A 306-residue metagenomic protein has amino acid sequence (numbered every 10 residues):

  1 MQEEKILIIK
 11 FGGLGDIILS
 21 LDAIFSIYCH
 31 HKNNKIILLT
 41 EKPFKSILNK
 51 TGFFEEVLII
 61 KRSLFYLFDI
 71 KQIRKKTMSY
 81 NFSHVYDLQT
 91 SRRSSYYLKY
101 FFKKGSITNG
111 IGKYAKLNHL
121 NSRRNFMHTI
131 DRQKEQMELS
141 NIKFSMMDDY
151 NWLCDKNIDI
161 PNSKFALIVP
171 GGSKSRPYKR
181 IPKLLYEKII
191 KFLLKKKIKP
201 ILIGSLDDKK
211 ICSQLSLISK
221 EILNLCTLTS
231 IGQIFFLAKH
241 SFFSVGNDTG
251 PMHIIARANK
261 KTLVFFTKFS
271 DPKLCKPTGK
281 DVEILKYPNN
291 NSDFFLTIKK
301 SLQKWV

Functional and structural regions predicted by a protein language model:
M1-V306: Catalytic machinery of carbohydrate-active enzymes, primarily nucleotide-sugar-dependent glycosyltransferases
